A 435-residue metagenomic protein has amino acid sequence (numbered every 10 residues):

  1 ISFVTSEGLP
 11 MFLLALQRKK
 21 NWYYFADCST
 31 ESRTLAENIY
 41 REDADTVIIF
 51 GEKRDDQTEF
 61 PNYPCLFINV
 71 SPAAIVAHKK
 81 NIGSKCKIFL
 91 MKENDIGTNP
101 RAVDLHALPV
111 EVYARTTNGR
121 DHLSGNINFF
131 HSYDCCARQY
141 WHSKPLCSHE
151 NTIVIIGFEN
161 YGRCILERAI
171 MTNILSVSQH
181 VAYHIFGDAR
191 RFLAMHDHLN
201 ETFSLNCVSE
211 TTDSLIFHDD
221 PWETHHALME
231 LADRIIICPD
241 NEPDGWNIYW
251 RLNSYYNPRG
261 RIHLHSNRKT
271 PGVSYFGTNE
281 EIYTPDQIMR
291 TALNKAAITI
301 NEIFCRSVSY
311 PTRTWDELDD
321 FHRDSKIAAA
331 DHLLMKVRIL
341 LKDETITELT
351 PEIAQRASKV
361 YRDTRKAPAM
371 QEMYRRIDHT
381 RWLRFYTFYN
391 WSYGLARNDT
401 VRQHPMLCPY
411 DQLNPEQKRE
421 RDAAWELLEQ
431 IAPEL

Functional and structural regions predicted by a protein language model:
I1-R376, R419: Cytosolic regulatory regions of ion transport systems
S2-V4, L395-A396, V401-L435: In a subset of proteins, long, contiguous C-terminal domains/tails are tracked
M171, F321, R384, Q412-P415 (+1 more regions): Generic detector of well-ordered secondary structure
N301, H379, L383, D422-W425: Non-transmembrane alpha-helical segments in soluble domains of secreted/periplasmic/extracellular proteins
H322, F385-Y386, K418, Q430: Short loop/beta submotifs within extracellular cysteine-rich repeat domains
L334-V337, Y386, E429-A432: A structural signal for well-ordered alpha-helices, especially hydrophobic packing surfaces of coiled-coils
A354-P415: Amphipathic protein-protein interaction modules
